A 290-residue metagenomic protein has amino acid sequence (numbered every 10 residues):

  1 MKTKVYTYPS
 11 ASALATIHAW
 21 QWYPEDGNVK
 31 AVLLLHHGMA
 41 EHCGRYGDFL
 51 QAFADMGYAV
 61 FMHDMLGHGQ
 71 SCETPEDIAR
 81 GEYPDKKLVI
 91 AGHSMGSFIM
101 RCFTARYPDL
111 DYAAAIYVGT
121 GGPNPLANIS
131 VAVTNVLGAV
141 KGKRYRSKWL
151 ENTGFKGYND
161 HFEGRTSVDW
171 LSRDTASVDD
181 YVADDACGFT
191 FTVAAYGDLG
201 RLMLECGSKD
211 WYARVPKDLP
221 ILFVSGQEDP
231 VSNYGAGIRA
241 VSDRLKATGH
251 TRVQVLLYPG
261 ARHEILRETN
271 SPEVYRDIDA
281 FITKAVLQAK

Functional and structural regions predicted by a protein language model:
M1-P24: N-terminal cap/lid segment of alpha/beta-hydrolase-fold proteins
V29-G38: Short beta-strand element of the alpha/beta-hydrolase
H37-E41, M95, Q227-E228: Active-site glycine-rich loops that stabilize anionic/oxyanionic intermediates across multiple enzyme folds
R45-E76: Conserved alpha/beta-hydrolase
Y83-S94: Alpha/beta-hydrolase fold nucleophile elbow
F98-A186: Alpha/beta-hydrolase-fold enzymes
F223-S225: Short beta-strand/loop motif that positions the catalytic acidic residue of the alpha/beta-hydrolase fold
T248, R252-K290: Catalytic active-site module of serine/aspartate enzymes centered on a nucleophile-bearing elbow/loop
